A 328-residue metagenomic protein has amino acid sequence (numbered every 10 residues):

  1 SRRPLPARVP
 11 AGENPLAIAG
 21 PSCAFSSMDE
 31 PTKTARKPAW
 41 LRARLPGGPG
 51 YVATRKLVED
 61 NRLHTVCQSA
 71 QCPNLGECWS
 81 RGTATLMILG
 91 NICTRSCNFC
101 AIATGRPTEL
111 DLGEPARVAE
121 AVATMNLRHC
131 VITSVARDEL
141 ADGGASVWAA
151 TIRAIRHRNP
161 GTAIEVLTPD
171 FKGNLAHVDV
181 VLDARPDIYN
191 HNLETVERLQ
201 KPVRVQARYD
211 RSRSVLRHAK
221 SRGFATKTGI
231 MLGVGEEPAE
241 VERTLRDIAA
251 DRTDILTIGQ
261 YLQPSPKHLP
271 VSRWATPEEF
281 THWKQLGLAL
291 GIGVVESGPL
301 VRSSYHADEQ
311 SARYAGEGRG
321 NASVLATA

Functional and structural regions predicted by a protein language model:
S1-N14: Extreme N-terminal basic, low-complexity initiation segments that serve as generic localization/processing leaders
E13-T85, E120, N126, A150-T162 (+2 more regions): Auxiliary Fe-S-binding modules of radical SAM enzymes
P31-L41, E77-E114: Canonical Radical SAM [4Fe-4S] cluster-binding loop centered on the CxxxCxxC motif and its immediate flanking residues
Q68, I88-L89, T133, L167 (+2 more regions): A secondary-structure boundary/capping signal
P73, T94, E197: Nucleotide phosphate-binding site architecture
N91, P169-K172, G235, L300: Short, surface-exposed acidic/glycine-rich loop or hinge patches that mediate macromolecular interfaces
S96, L140, L199, P266 (+1 more regions): Glycine/Thr-rich phosphate-binding loops of Rossmann-like dinucleotide-binding domains
A101-V118, V122-H177, V181-R217, K227-M231 (+1 more regions): Core AdoMet radical
